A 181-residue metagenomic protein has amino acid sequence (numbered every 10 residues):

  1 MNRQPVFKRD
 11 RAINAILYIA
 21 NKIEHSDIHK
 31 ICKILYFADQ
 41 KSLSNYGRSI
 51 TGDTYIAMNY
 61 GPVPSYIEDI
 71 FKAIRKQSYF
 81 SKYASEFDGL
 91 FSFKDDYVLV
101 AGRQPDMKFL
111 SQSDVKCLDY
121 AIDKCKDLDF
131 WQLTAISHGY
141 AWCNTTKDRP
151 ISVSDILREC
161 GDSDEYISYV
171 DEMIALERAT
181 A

Functional and structural regions predicted by a protein language model:
M1-A181: Domain-edge interaction signal
